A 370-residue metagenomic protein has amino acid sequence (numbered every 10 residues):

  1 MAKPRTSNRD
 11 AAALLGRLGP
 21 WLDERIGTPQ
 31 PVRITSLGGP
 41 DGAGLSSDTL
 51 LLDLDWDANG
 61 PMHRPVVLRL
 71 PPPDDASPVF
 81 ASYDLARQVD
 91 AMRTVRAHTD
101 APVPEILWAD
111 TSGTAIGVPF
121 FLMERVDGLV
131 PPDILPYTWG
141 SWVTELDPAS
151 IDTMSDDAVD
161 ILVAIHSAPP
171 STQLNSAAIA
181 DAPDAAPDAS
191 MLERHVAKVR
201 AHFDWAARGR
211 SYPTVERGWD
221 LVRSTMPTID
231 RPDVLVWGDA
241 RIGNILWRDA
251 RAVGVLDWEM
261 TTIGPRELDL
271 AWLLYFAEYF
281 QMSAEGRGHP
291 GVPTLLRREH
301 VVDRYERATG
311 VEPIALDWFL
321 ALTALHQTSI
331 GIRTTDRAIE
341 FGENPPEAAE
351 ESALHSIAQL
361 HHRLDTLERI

Functional and structural regions predicted by a protein language model:
A2-I34: Juxta-kinase regulatory segment immediately upstream of eukaryotic protein kinase catalytic domains
G38-R217, T225-M226, D230-P232: ATP-binding pocket architecture of kinase catalytic cores
L235-W237, I242: Catalytic-loop of the protein kinase fold
L256-T261: Activation of the activation-loop gatekeeper triad in protein kinase-fold domains
L268-T309, T323-G342: Active-site activation/catalytic loop segments of kinase-like enzymes and analogous catalytic loops in related
V311-T323: All-alpha amphipathic helical-bundle segments outside canonical DNA-binding/catalytic cores that form hydrophobic
A315, H326-I370: Helical subdomain adjoining the active site within ATP-dependent kinase catalytic cores
